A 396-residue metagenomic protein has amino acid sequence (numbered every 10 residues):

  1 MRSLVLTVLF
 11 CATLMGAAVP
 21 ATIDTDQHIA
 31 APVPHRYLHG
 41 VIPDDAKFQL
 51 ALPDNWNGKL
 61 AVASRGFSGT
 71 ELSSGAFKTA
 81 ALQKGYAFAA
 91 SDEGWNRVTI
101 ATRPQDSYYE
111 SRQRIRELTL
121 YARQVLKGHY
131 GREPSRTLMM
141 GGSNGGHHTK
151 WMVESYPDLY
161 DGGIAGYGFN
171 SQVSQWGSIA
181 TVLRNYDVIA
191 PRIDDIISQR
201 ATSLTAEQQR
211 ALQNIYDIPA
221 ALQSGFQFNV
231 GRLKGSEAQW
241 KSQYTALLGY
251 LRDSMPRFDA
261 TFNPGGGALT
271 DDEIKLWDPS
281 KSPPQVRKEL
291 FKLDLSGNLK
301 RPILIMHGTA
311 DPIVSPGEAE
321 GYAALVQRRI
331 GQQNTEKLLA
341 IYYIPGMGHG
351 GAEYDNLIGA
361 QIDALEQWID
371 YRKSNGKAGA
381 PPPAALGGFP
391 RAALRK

Functional and structural regions predicted by a protein language model:
V19-R36, F169-S296: Accessory cap/linker subdomain of secreted extracellular hydrolases
L52-N57, Q105-Q113, E117, Y121-S143 (+1 more regions): Gly/Ser-rich "nucleophile elbow"/oxyanion-hole loop immediately N-terminal to the catalytic nucleophile in hydrolases
N57-F67: Short beta-strand element of the alpha/beta-hydrolase
F67-G128, Y343-G346: Cap/lid segment of the alpha/beta-hydrolase catalytic domain
T70, R136-N185: Primarily recognizes the serine-hydrolase "nucleophile elbow" in alpha/beta-hydrolase and SGNH/GDSL folds
I305-H307, D311: Short beta-strand/loop motif that positions the catalytic acidic residue of the alpha/beta-hydrolase fold
I313-G317: Conserved alpha/beta-hydrolase "acid-adjacent" motif
Q333-K396: C-terminal catalytic histidine-bearing segment of alpha/beta-hydrolase fold enzymes
